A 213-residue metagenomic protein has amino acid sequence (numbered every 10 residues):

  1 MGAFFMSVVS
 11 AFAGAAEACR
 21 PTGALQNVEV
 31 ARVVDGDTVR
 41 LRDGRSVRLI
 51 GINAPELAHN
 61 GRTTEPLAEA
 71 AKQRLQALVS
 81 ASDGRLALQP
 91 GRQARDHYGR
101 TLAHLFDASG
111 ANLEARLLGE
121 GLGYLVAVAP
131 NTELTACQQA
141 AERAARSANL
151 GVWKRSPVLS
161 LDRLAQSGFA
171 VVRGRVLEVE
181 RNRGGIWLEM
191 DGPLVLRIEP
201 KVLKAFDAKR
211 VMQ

Functional and structural regions predicted by a protein language model:
M1-A11: Bacterial N-terminal signal peptides
F12-Q213: Small beta-barrel nucleic-acid-binding modules, primarily SNase/OB-fold domains and secondarily Tudor-like barrels
